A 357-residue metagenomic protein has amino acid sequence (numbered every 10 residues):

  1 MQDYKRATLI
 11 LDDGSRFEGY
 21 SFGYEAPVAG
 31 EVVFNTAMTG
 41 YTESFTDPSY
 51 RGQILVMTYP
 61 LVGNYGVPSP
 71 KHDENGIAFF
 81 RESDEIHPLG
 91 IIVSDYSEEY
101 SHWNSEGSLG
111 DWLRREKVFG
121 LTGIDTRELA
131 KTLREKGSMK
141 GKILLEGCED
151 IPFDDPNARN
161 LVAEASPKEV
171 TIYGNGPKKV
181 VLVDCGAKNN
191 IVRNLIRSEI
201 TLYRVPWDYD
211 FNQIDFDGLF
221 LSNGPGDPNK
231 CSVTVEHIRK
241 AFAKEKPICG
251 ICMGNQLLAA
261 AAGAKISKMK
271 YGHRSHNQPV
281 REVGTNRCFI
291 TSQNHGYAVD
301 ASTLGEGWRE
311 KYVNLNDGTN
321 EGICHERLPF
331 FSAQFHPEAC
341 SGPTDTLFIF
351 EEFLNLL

Functional and structural regions predicted by a protein language model:
M1-D208, P228, E236, C340 (+1 more regions): RNA-binding accessory domains that recognize and position tRNA/RNA substrates
F119, K179, P247-C249, K265 (+1 more regions): Proline-centered loop/turn at the N-terminus of a beta-strand
K179-D184, T291-S292, F331-F335: Active-site-proximal beta-strand elements of phosphoester/diester hydrolases
I214-F220: Short acidic/histidine-rich motifs immediately flanking catalytic phosphotransfer sites in two-component signaling
N223-A298, G342-E352: Cysteine-nucleophile active-site neighborhood
N286-L328: Catalytic beta-strand/loop cores that center a nucleophilic Ser/Cys/Thr and support acyl-enzyme chemistry
G322-L357: A glycine-centered loop/beta-turn motif at secondary-structure junctions
